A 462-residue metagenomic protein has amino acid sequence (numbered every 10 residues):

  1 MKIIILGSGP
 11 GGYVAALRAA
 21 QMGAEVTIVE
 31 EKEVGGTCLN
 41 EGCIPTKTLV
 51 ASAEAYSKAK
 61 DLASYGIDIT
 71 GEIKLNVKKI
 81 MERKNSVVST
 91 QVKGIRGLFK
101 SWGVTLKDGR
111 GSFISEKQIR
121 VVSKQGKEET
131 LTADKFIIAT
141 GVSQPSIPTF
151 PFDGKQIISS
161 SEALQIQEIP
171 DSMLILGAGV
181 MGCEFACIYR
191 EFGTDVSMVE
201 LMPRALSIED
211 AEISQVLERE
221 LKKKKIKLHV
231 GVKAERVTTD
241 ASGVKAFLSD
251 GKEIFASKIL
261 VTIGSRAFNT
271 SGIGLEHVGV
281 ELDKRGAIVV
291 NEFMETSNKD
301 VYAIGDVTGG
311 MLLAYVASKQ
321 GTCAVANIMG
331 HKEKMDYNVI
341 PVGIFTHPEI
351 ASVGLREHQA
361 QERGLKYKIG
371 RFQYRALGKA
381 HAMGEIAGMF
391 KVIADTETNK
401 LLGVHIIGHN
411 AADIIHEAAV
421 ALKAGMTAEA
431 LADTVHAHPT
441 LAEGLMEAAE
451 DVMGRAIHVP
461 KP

Functional and structural regions predicted by a protein language model:
M1, G126-K135, S249-K258, S297: Core beta-strand elements of the Rossmann-like FAD/NAD(P) dinucleotide-binding domain in flavoenzyme oxidoreductases
I4-G11, A15-K32, T37, I44 (+4 more regions): Flexible, glycine-rich terminal cap/loop adjacent to redox cofactors in electron-transfer oxidoreductases
G9, E30, G141-V142, L260 (+1 more regions): Short glycine-/small-residue-rich Rossmann-like dinucleotide-binding loops
G11-R18, I157, G182-F185, N269 (+2 more regions): Short glycine/serine/threonine-rich phosphate/pyrophosphate-binding segments that cradle anionic phosphate groups
L17-A24, V29-P170, M202-L206, E212-K223 (+5 more regions): Glycine-rich flavin
C43, I138-D195, V199, K227 (+2 more regions): Glycine-rich dinucleotide-binding loop and its adjacent helix/turn
D153-P170, E253-M329, A421: FAD-site-proximal beta/loop scaffold in flavoenzymes
